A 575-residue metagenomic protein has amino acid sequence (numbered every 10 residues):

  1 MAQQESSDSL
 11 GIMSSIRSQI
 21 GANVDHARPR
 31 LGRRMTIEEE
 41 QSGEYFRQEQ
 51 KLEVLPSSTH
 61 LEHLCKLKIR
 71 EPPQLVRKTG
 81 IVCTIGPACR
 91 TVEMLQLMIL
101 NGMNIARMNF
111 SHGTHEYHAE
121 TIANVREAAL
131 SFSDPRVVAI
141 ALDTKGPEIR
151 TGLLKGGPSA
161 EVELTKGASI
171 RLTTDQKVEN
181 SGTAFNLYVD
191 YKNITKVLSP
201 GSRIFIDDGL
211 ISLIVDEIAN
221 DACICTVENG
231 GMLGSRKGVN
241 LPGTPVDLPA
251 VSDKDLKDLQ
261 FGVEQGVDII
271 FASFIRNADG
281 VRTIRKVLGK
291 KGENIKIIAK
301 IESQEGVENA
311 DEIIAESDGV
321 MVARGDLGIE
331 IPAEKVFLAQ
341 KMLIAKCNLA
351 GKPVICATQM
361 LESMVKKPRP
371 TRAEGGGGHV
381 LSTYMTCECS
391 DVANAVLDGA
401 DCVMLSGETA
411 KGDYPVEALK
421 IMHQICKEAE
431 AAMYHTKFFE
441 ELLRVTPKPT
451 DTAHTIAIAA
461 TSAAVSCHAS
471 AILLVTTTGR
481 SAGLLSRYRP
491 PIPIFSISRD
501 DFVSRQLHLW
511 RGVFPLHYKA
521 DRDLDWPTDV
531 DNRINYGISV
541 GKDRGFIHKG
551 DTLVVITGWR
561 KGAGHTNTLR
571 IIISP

Functional and structural regions predicted by a protein language model:
A2-P575: Non-catalytic helical/linker scaffolds that mediate oligomerization, partner binding, and domain coupling around large
